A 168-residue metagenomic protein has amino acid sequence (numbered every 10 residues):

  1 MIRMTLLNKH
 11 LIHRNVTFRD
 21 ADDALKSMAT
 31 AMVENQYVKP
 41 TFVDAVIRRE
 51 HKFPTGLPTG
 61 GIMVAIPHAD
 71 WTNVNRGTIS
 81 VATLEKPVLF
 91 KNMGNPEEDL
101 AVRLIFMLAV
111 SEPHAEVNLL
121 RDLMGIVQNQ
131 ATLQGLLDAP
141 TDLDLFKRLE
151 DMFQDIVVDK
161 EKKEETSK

Functional and structural regions predicted by a protein language model:
M1-K168: Cytosolic covalent-transfer regions centered on His/Cys nucleophiles that carry phosphoryl or persulfide groups
